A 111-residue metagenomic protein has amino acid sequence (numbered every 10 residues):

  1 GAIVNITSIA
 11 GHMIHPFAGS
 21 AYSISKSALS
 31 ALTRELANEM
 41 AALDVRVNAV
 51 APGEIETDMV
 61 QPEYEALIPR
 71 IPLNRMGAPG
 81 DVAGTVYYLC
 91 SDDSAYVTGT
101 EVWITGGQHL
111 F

Functional and structural regions predicted by a protein language model:
S8: Residue(s) in the substrate-gating loop at a strand-loop-helix junction that position the organic substrate next
H12, V47, A51-Q61, I104: Short, flexible catalytic-loop segment of classical short-chain dehydrogenase/reductase
H12-G19, I24, A41: Active-site "substrate specificity/gating" loop of NAD(P)-dependent dehydrogenases, especially the short-chain
M13, A66, Y87, T98-F111: Short C-terminal tail/terminal secondary-structure segment of NAD(P)H-dependent dehydrogenase/reductase domains
S25, T33: Active-site helix of classical SDR
N38-A42, A95: Alpha-helical segment proximal to the catalytic Tyr-Lys
I71-V82: A conserved structural motif in NAD(P)-dependent oxidoreductases
V82-A83, L89: Non-catalytic, hydrophobic alpha-helical segments
